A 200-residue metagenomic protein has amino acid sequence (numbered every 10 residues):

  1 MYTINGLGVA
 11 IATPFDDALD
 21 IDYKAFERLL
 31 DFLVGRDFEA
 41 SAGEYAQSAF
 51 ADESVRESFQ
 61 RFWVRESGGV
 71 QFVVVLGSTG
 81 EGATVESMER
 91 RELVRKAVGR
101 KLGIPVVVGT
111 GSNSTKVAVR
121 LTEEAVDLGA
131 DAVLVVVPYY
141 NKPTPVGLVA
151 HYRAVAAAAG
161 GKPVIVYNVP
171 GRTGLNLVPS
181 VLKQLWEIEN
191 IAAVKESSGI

Functional and structural regions predicted by a protein language model:
M1-N176: Active-site beta->alpha loop and helix N-cap motifs at the rims of alpha/beta catalytic domains
A156-K162, V169-I200: Catalytic alpha/beta core domains of metabolic enzymes, predominantly
